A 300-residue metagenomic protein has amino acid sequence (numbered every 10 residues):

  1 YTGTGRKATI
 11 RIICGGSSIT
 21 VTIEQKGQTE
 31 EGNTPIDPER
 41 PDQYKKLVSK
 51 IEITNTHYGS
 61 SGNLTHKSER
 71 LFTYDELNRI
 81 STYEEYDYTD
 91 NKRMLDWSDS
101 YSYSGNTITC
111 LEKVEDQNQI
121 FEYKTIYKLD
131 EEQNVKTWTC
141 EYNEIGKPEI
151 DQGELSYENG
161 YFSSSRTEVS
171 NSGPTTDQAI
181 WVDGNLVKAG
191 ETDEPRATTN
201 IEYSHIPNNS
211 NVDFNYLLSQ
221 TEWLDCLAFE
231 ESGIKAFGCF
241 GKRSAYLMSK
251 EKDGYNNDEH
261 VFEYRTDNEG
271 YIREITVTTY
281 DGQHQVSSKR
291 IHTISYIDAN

Functional and structural regions predicted by a protein language model:
G3-G15: A short beta-strand micro-motif common to beta-rich folds, especially ectodomain repeats
G3-T4, I19-T20, I80: Short loop/beta submotifs within extracellular cysteine-rich repeat domains
C14-S17, G282-Q283: Short, solvent-exposed loop/turn segments at the edges of extracellular beta-sandwich modules
G16-G32: C-terminal edge beta-strand
E31-N300: Buried hydrophobic residues that stabilize the cores of well-folded domains
